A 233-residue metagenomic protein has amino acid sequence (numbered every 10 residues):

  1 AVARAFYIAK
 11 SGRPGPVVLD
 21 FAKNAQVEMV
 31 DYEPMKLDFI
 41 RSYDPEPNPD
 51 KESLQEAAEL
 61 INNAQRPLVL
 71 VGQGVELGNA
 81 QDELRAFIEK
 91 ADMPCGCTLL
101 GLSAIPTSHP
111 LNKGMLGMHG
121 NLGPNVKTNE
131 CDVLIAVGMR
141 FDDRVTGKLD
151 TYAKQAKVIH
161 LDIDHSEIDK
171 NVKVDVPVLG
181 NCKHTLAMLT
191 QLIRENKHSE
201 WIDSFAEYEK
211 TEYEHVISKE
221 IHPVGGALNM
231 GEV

Functional and structural regions predicted by a protein language model:
A1, E52-S53, G120: Active-site glycine-rich loop that binds ribose-phosphate moieties when present
A1-K36, A57-L60, N125-I159, L192-E195: Structural signature of the thiamine diphosphate
F6, F21-P110, F205-V233: Cofactor-pocket helix-loop regions in the catalytic cores of large enzyme subunits
Q26, G101-P106, D142-D143, H165-D169 (+2 more regions): Short gly/pro/ser/thr-enriched loop/turn and capping motifs at secondary-structure boundaries
S42-N48, T107-G120, N171-H184: Short beta-strand elements at the ligand-binding edges of bilobed clamshell
Q65, D132, D175: Conserved acidic residues
Q73-I159: Glycine-rich, anion-gripping cofactor-binding loops and their flanking helix/strand elements in enzyme active sites
Q155-V233: Phosphate/pyrophosphate-binding active-site segments
